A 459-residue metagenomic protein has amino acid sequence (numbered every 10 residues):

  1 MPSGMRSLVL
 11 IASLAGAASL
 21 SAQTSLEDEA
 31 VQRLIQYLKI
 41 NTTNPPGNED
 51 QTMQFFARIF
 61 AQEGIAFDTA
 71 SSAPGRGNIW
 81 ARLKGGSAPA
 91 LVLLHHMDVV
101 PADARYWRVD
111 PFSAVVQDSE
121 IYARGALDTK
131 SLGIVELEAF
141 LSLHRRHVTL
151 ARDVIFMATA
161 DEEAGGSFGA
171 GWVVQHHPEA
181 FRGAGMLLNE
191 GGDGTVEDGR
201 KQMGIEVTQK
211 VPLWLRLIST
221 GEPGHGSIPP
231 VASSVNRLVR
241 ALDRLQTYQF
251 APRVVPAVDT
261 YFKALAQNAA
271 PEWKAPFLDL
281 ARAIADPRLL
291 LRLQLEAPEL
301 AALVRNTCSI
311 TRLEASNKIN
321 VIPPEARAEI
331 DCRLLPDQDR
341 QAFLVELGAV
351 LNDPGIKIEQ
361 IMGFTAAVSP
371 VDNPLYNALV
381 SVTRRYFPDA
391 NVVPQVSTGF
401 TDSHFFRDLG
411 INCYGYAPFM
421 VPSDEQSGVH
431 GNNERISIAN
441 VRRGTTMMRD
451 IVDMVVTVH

Functional and structural regions predicted by a protein language model:
R6-S19: Bacterial N-terminal signal peptides
Q23-A104, E325-R327, Q341: N-terminal helical capping/dimerization or prosegment-like subdomains of hydrolases acting on amide or phosphate bonds
K39-G47, I121-A126, M203, G224-P229 (+1 more regions): Second-shell loop/turn segments in exported
A88-I155: Active-site metal-coordination/substrate-binding segment of hydrolases, especially metallo-dependent peptidases
A151-S233: Histidine/acidic-residue-rich, glycine-tolerant segments that coordinate divalent metal ions
D193-E197, V254-N317, P324-E325, Q341-V345 (+1 more regions): An extended, acidic, His-containing surface patch that forms the Zn2+-binding/catalytic region of metallohydrolases
L215, E222-G224, I228-A281: Polar, glycine-rich mid-to-C-terminal structural blocks that act as macromolecule-binding/assembly scaffolds
A232, F343-L351: Short amphipathic alpha-helices in soluble, non-transmembrane regions that often serve as interface/regulatory elements
